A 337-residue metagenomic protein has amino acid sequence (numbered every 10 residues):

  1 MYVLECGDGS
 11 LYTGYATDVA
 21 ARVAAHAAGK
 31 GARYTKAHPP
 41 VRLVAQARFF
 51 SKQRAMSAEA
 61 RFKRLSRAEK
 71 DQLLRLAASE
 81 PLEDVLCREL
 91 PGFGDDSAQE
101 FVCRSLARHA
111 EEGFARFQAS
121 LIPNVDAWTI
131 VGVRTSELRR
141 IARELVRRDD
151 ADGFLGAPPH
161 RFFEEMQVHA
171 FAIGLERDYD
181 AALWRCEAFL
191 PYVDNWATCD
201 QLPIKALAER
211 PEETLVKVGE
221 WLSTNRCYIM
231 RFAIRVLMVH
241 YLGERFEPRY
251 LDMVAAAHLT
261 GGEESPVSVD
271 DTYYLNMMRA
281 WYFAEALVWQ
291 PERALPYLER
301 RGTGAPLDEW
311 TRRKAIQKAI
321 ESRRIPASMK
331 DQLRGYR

Functional and structural regions predicted by a protein language model:
M1-G94: Structure-specific nucleic-acid interaction/processing domains
E89-R337: Alpha-helical scaffold domains
